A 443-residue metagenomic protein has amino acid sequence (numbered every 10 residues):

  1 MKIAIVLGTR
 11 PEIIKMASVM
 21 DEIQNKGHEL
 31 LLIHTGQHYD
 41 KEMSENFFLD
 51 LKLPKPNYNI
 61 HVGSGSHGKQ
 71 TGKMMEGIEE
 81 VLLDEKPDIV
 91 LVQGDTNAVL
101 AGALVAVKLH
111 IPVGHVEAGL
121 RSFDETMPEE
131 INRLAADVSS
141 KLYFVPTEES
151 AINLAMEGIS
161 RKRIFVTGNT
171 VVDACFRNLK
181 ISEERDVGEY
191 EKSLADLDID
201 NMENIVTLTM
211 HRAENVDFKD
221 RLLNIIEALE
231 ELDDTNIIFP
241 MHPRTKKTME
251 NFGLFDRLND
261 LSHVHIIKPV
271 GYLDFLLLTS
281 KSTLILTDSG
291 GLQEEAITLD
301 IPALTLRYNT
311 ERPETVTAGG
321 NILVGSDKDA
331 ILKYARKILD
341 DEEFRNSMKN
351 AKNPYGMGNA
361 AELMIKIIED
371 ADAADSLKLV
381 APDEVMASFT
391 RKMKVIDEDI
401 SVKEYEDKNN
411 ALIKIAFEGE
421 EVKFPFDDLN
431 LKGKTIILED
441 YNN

Functional and structural regions predicted by a protein language model:
A4-L7, E12-Q24, F47, N59-R161: Active-site and donor-binding regions of nucleotide-sugar-utilizing enzymes
V19-H28, A228-L232: A short, Lys/Arg-enriched amphipathic alpha-helix followed by its capping loop at the start of a domain
H28-Q70: Conserved nucleotide-sugar phosphate-binding/catalytic loop shared by glycosyltransferases and other
Q37, E45, E183-K281, D372 (+1 more regions): Donor-nucleotide binding loops and adjacent catalytic segments primarily of GT-B fold Leloir glycosyltransferases
H38-E42, H61, S139-D217, V324: A nucleotide-sugar donor-handling region in carbohydrate enzymes
V92-Q93, L104, H115, Y143 (+1 more regions): A donor-sugar binding/catalytic signature common to diverse glycosyltransferases and related nucleotide-sugar
R312-K337, K349-N359: Change "using UDP/GDP/dTDP sugars" to "using nucleotide sugars
D340-D397: C-terminal amphipathic helix plus adjacent low-complexity, charged tail appended to glycosyltransferase catalytic
